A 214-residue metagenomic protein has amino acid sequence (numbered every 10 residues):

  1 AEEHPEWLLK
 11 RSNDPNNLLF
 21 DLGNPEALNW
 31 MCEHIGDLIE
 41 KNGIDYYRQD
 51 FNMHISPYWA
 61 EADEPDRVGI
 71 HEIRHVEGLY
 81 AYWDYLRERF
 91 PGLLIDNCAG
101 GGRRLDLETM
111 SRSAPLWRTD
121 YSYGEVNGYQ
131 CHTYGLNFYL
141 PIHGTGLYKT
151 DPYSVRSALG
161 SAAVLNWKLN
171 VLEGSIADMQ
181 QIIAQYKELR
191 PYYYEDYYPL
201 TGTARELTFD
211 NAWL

Functional and structural regions predicted by a protein language model:
A1, R48-D50, D96-C98: A cross-family glycoside hydrolase active-site/sugar-binding cleft signature
A1-D37, K41: Active-site-adjacent "subsite" loops/lids of carbohydrate-active enzymes
A1-S12, A62, D66, T109-T119: Aromatic- and acidic-residue-enriched segments that line the glycan-binding/catalytic groove of carbohydrate-active
K10-D14, S56, E72-I73, T119-G124: Glycine-rich loops and low-complexity Gly/Arg-rich segments that provide flexible linkers or classic glycine-based
L18-L22, E26, D66-E77: Alpha-helix capping and helix-loop boundary segments enriched in small/acidic/polar residues
W30-P65: Active-site groove signature of glycoside hydrolases
M53, L79-L214: Active-site-proximal substrate-binding groove within the catalytic cores of carbohydrate-active enzymes
